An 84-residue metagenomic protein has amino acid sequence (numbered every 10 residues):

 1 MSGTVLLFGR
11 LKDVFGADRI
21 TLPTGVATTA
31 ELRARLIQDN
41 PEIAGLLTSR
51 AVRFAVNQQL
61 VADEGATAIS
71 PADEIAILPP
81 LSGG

Functional and structural regions predicted by a protein language model:
M1-G83: Ubiquitin-like/PB1-type beta-grasp interaction modules and other compact soluble beta-rich domains
